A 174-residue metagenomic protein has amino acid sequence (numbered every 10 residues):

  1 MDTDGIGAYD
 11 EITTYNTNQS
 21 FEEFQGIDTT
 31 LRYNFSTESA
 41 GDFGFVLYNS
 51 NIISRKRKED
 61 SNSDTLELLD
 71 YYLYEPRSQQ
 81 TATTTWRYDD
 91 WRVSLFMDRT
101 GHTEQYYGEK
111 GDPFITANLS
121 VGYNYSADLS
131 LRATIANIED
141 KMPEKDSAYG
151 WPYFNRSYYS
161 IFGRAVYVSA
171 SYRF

Functional and structural regions predicted by a protein language model:
M1-G44: Outer membrane beta-barrel strand-and-loop segments of large Gram-negative receptors, especially TonB-dependent
M1-T14, E59-T65, D98-E104, K145-W151: Flexible, solvent-exposed coil segments and beta strand-coil junctions, predominantly the extracellular/periplasmic
Y9-E11, Q19-G26, Y72-R77, G111-I115 (+1 more regions): Short sequence motifs at beta-strands and strand-loop junctions characteristic of Gram-negative outer-membrane
Y15-F21, F35, L68-Y72, T83 (+2 more regions): Outer-membrane beta-barrel proteins
S20, T30-N34, T83-R87, F96 (+3 more regions): Transmembrane beta-barrel domains of outer membrane proteins
F24, S36-A40, Y88-W91, S126-D128 (+1 more regions): Outer-membrane beta-barrel channels and translocator barrels
F43-N124, E139-D140: C-terminal beta-barrel architecture of Gram-negative outer-membrane proteins
I53-S54, M97-E104, Y123-F174: C-terminal beta-signal and adjacent terminal beta-strands/loops of Gram-negative outer-membrane beta-barrel proteins
